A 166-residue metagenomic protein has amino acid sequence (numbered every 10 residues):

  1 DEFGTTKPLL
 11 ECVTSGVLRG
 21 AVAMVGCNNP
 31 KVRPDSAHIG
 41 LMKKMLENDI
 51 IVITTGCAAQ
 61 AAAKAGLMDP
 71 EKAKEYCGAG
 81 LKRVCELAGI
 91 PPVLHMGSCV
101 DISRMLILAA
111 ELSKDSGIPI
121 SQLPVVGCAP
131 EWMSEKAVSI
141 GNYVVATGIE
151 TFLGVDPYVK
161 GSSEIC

Functional and structural regions predicted by a protein language model:
D1-C166: Anaerobic metallocofactor- and corrinoid-dependent redox/one-carbon enzyme cores, especially those from methanogenesis
